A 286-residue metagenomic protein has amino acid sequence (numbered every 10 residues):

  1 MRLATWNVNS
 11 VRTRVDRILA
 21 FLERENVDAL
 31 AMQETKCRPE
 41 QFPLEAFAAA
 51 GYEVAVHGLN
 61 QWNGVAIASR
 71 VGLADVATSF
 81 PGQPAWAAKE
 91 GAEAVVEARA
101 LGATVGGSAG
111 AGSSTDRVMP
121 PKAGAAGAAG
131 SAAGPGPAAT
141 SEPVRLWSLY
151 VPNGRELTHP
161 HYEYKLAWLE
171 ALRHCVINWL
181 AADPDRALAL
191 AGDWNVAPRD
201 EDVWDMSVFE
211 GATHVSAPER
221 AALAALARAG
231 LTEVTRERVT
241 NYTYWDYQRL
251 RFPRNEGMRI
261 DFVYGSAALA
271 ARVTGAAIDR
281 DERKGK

Functional and structural regions predicted by a protein language model:
L3-N7, L22-E40, L146, V176-D200 (+1 more regions): Active-site beta-strand/loop signature of hydrolases that rely on acidic residues for catalysis
W6-V11, A88-E90, Y164-A167, G211-A212: Short, flexible loop segments at the rims of nucleotide/cofactor-binding pockets, characterized by
V11-T13, C37-E40, L157, A197-P198 (+1 more regions): Active-site environment of divalent metal-dependent phosphoester hydrolases
R12-E23: Short, acidic/polar
N26, G51, G72, P184 (+1 more regions): Residue-level detector of structured alpha->beta connecting loops
K36, L44-E156: Structured beta-strand-rich core segments of catalytic domains in phosphoester-bond hydrolases
Q41, A48, V76-S79, M119 (+2 more regions): Metal-dependent phosphoester-hydrolase catalytic domains
Y162-P184: A long, amphipathic alpha-helix that forms part of the scaffold/cap immediately adjacent to metal-dependent active
